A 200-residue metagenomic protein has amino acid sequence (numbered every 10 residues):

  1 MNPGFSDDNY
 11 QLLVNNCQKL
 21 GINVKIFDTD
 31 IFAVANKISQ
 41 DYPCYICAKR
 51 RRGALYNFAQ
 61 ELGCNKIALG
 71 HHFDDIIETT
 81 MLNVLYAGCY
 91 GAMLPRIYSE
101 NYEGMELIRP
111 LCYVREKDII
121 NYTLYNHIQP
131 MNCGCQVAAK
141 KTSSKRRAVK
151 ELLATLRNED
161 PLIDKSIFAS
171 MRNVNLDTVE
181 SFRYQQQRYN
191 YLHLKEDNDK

Functional and structural regions predicted by a protein language model:
M1-L82, Y86, K117-Y125, L194-K200: ATP-dependent adenylation/nucleotidyltransferase module used to activate substrates
D7, K49, Y113, K117 (+3 more regions): Electropositive phosphate-/nucleotide-binding environments in soluble metabolic enzymes
K25-I31, N57, I97-Y102, A139-S144 (+2 more regions): Short C-terminal domain-edge/linker segments immediately following a structured domain
T29-I31, C112, C135, R172: Residues that form or immediately flank small-molecule/cofactor binding pockets and catalytic motifs
A48-L62, R96-Y102, L153-S170: Short, basic, helix/turn surface patches
R51-R52, K66, R109, K145-R146 (+1 more regions): Basic side chains
D74-A148, L152-A154: Catalytic subdomain that performs nucleotidyl-dependent activation
I128-K200: The feature marks non-catalytic terminal segments
